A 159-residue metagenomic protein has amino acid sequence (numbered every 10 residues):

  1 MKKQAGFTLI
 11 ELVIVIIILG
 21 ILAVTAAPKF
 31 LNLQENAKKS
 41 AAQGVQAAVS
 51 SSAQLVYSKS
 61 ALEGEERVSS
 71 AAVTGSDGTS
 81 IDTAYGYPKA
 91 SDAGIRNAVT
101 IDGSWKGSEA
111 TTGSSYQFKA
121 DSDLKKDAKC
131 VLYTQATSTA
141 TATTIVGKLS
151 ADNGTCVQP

Functional and structural regions predicted by a protein language model:
M1-A37, A41: N-terminal single-pass transmembrane signal-anchor helix
F7, L33, A42-Q43, E63 (+2 more regions): General helical structural elements
F7-I16, Q54-E65, Y133: Phosphate-binding glycine-rich loops and adjacent basic patches that engage nucleotide phosphates, nucleic-acid
A37-G64: Membrane-proximal N-terminal amphipathic helix
S58-P159: Periplasmic/extracellular, small/polar-rich flexible segments of pilin-like filament-forming proteins
